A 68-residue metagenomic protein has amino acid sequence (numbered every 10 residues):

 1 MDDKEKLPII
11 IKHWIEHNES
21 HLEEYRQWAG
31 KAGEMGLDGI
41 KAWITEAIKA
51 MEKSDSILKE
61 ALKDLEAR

Functional and structural regions predicted by a protein language model:
M1-A29: N-terminal acidic leader/helix
W28-D64: Short, charge-rich amphipathic interface segments used for partner binding and complex assembly
E66-R68: Short acidic DE-rich linear segments
